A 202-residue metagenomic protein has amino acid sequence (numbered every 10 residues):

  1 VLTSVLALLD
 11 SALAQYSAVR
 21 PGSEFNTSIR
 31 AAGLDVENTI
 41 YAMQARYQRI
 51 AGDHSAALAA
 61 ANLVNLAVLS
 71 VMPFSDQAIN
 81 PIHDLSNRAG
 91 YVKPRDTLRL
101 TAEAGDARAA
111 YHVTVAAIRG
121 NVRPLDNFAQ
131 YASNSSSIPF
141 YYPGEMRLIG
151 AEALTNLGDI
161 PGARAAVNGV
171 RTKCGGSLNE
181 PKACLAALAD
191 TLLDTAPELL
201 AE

Functional and structural regions predicted by a protein language model:
V1-K93, E103-E202: Acidic/polar-rich alpha-helix caps and helix-coil junctions
L98-R99: Membrane-interfacial helix termini and the short, flexible loops that connect transmembrane helices in multi-pass
